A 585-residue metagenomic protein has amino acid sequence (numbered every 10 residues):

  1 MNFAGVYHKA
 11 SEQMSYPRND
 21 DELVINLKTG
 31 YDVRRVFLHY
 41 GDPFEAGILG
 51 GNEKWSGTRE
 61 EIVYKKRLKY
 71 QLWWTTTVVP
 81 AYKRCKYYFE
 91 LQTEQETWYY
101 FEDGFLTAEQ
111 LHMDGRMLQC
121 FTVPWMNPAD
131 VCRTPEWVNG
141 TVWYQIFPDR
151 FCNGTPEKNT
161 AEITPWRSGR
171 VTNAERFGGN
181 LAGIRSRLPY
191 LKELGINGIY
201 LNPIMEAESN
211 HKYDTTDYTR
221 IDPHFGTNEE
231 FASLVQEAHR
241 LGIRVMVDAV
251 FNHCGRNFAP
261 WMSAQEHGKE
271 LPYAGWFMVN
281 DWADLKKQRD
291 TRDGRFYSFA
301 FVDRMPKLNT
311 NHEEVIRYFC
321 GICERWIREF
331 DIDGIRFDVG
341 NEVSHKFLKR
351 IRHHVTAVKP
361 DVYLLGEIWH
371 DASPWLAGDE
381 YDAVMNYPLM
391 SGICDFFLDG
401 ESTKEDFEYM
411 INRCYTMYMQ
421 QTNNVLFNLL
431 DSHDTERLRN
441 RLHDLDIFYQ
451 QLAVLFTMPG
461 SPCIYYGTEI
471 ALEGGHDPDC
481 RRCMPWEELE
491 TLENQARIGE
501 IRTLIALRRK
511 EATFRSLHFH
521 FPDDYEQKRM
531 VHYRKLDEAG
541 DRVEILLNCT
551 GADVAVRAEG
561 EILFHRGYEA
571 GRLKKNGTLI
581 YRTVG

Functional and structural regions predicted by a protein language model:
M1, T29-Y31, C85, Y568-G585: C-terminal beta-strand-rich structural cap/linker in extracellular carbohydrate-active enzymes
M1-V33, L111-A129, T134, C320: Non-catalytic, glycine-rich low-complexity segments
V24, F521-A558: Carbohydrate-binding surface patches
Y31-K83, Q92-E109: Aromatic-rich carbohydrate-binding modules that target alpha-glucans
T141, F147-N197, I204-E324, R328-E329 (+2 more regions): Substrate-binding/active-site clefts of carbohydrate-active enzymes
V142-Y144, I199-L201, V245-V247, I335 (+4 more regions): Hydrophobic faces of well-ordered beta-strands that scaffold small-molecule active sites in alpha/beta enzyme cores
D149, A377-A383, N424-D431, E436-D446 (+1 more regions): Aromatic/acidic polysaccharide-binding cleft in carbohydrate-active enzymes
V235-I243, H253, F258-K269, R328 (+3 more regions): Active-site-proximal helices and loops of the catalytic beta/alpha 8
